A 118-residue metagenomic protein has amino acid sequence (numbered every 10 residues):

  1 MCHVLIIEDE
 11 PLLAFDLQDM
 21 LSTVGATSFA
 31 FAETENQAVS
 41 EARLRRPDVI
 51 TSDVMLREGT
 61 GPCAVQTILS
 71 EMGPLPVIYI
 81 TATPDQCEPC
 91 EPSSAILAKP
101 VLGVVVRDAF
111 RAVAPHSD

Functional and structural regions predicted by a protein language model:
E8: Conserved acidic carboxylate
P11-A30: Two-component/phosphorelay signaling modules centered on CheY-like receiver
F31-V49: Acidic, metal-coordinating helix/loop segments flanking the phosphotransfer/catalytic sites of two-component signaling
T34, T60-C63: Acidic catalytic/metal-coordinating carboxylates
D53-V54: Active-site residues of response regulator receiver
R57: The feature encodes the CheY-like receiver
P62-L75: Short amphipathic alpha-helix used as the core "switch/output" element in two-component signaling
I80-T81: Hydrophobic/aromatic residues positioned on beta-strands within the core alpha/beta folds
